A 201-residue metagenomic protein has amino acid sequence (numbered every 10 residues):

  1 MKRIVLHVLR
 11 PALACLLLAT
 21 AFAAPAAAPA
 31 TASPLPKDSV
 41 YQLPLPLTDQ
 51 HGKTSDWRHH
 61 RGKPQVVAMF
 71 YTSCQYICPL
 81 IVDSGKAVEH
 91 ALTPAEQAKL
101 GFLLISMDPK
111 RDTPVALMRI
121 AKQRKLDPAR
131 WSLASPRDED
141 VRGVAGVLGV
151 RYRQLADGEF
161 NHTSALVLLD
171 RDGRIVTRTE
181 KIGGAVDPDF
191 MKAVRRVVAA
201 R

Functional and structural regions predicted by a protein language model:
M1-H7: N-terminal secretory signal peptides that target proteins for export/translocation
R10-A21: Bacterial N-terminal signal peptides
F22-L43: N-proximal helix/coil linker or "cap" segments that precede and/or mark the start of modular domains
Q42-L43, Q65, T163-A165: Short loop/turn microsegments at loop-to-beta-strand junctions
L45-Q65, L92: A short beta-strand-turn-helix
R58-G85: Short active-site neighborhood of thiol/selenol oxidoreductases, capturing the structured segment around
V82-V144: Structural microenvironment flanking redox-active thiols in thiol-disulfide oxidoreductases
L155-R201: Thiol-/selenol-based redox modules, centered on thioredoxin-like and closely related oxidoreductase domains
